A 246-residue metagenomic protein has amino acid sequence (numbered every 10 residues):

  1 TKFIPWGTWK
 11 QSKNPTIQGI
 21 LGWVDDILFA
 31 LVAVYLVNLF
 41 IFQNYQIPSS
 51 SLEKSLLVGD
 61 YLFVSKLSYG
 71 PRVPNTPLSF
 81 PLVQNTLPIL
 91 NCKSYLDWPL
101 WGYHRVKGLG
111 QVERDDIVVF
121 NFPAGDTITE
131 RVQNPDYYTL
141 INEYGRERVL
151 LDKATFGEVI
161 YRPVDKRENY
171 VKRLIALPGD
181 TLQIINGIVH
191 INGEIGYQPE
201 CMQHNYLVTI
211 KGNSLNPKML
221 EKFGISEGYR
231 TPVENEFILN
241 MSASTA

Functional and structural regions predicted by a protein language model:
T1-V24: Cytosolic-side transmembrane helix boundary signature
I4-G7, Q43, V73-P74: Transmembrane alpha-helix boundary signature
P15-T16, V58-A246: Soluble "head" domains of membrane/secretory-pathway proteins
L21-G22, V34, L56: Residue-level recognition of hydrophobic positions within alpha-helical transmembrane segments
D25-F40: Hydrophobic membrane-insertion alpha-helices, especially the h-region of bacterial N-terminal signal peptides
V37-L39, N44, P48, H104 (+1 more regions): Short, functionally important structural connectors and interaction interfaces within domains
F42-L62: Alpha-helical transmembrane signal-anchor/signal-peptide segments
